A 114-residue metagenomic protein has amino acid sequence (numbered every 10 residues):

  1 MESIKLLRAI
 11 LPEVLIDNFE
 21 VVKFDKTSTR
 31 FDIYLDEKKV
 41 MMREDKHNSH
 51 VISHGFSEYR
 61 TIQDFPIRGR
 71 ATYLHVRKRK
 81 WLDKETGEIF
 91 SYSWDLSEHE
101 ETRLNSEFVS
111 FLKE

Functional and structural regions predicted by a protein language model:
M1, R8-I10, D45-H50, S57 (+1 more regions): Generic detector of short, locally flexible boundary/turn motifs and exposed helical patches
M1-E20, D25-D32, D36-V40, E107 (+1 more regions): Long C-terminal interaction/binding lobes of large macromolecular proteins
S3-E13, N18-V22, I52-H54, T61-Q63 (+3 more regions): Short, well-ordered helical secondary-structure segments
Y34-L82: N-terminal juxtadomain amphipathic helix that follows a signal peptide/anchor or precedes a small N-terminal auxiliary
T61-E114: Short, positively charged, Gly/Tyr-enriched micro-motifs that form contact patches at catalytic or ligand/partner
